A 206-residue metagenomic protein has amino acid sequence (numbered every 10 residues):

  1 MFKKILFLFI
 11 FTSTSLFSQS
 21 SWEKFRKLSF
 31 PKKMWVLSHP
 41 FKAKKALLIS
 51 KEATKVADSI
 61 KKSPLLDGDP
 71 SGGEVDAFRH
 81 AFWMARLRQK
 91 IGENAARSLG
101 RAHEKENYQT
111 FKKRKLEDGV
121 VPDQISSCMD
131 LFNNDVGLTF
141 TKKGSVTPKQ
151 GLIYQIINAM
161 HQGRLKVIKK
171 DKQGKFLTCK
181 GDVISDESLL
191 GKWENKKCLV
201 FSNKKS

Functional and structural regions predicted by a protein language model:
M1-I5, S206: Short, Lys/Arg-enriched, disordered terminal segments
F2, L16-F17: Short, aromatic- and cysteine-enriched interfacial helices/patches that mediate contacts at lipid membranes
K4-S13: Sec-dependent N-terminal signal peptides
S18-S206: Intrinsically disordered, low-complexity, mixed-charge
